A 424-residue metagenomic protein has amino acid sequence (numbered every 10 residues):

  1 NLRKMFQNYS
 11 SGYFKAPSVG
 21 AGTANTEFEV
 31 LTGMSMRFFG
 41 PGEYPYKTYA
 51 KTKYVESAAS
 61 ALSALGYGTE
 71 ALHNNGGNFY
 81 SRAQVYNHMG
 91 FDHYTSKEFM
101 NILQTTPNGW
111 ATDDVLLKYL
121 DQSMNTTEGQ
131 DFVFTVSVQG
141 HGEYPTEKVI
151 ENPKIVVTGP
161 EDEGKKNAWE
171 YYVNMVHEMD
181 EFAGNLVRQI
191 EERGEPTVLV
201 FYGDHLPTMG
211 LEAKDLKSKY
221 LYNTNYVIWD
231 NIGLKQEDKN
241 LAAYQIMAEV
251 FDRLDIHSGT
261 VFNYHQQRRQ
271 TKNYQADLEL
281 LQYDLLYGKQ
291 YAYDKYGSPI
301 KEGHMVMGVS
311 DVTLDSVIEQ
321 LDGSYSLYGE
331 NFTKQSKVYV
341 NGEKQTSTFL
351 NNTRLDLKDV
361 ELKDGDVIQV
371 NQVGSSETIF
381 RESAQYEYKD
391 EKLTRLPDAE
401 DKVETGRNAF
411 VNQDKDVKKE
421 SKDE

Functional and structural regions predicted by a protein language model:
N1-E424: Solvent-exposed soluble domains appended to multi-pass membrane proteins
